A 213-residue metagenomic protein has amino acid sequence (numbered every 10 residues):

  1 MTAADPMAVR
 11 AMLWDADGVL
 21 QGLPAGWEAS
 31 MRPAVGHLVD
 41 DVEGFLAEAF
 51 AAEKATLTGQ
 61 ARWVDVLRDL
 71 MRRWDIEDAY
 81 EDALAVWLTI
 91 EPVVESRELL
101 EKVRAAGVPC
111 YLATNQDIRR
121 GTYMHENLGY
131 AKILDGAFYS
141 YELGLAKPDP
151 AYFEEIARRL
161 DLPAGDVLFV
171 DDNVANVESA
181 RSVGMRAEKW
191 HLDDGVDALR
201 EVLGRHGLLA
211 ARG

Functional and structural regions predicted by a protein language model:
M1-M12, D117-I118, T122-G213: Asp-based, Mg2+/Mn2+-dependent phosphohydrolase catalytic module
T2-E48, S182-V183: Active-site neighborhood of HAD-like aspartate-dependent phosphohydrolases
A8, E81-C110, P150: Short, acidic loop-to-helix structural element flanking the phosphoryl-transfer center in phosphate-processing enzymes
G26-P33, E48-A51, D65-D69, E98 (+5 more regions): Alpha-helical elements of Rossmann-like donor-binding domains used by nucleotide-donor carbohydrate transfer enzymes
G36-E48, W74-L84, L208-G213: Short, surface-exposed acidic
E53-A83: A metal-dependent, Asp-based hydrolase signature
G107-Y111, A164-V167: Short active-site oxyanion
